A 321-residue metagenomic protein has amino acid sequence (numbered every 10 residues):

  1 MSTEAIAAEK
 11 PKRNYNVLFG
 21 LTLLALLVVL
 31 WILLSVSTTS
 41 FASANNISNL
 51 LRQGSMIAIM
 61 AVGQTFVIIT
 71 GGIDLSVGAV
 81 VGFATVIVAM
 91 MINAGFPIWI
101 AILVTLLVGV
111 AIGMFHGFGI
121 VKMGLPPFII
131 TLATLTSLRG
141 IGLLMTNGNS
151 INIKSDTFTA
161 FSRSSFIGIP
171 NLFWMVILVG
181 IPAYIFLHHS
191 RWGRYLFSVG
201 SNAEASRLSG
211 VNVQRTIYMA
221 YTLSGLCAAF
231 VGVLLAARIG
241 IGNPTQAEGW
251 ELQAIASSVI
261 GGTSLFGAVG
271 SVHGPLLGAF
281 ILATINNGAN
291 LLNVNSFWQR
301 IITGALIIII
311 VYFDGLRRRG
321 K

Functional and structural regions predicted by a protein language model:
M1-A61, G95-I100, V211, K321: Membrane-interfacial amphipathic/re-entrant helices at transmembrane-helix boundaries
L26-A42, T70, G142-N147, I185-R191: Structural signal for alpha-helical transmembrane segments and their membrane-water exit/capping regions in multi-pass
W31-A94, F118-G124, S258, G262-H273 (+1 more regions): Single transmembrane alpha-helix segments in multi-pass membrane proteins
N46, P182-T222: Membrane-helix/interface signature in polytopic inner-membrane proteins
Q53, P127, I169-V176, I217 (+2 more regions): Loop-to-transmembrane alpha-helix initiation sites
F96-L135, L178, L277-G278: Alpha-helical transmembrane segments within multi-pass membrane transporters and channels
M123, P127-S190, T216-M219, R238-A247: Transmembrane helix-bundle core of multi-pass membrane transporters and related energy-transducing complexes
A228, R238-G304: Transmembrane alpha-helical segments in multi-pass inner-membrane proteins
